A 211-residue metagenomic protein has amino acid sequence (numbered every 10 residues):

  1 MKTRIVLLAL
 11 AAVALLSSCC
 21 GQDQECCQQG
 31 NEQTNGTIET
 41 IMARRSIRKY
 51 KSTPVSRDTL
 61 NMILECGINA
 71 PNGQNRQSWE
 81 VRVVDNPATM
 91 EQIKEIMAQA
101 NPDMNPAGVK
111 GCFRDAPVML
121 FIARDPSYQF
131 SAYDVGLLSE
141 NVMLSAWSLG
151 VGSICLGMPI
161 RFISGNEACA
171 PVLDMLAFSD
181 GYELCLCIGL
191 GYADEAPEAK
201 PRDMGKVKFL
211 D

Functional and structural regions predicted by a protein language model:
M1-L7: Bacterial N-terminal signal peptides that target proteins for export
L8-S17: Bacterial N-terminal signal peptides
C19-D211: Acidic, surface-exposed loops and disordered segments
